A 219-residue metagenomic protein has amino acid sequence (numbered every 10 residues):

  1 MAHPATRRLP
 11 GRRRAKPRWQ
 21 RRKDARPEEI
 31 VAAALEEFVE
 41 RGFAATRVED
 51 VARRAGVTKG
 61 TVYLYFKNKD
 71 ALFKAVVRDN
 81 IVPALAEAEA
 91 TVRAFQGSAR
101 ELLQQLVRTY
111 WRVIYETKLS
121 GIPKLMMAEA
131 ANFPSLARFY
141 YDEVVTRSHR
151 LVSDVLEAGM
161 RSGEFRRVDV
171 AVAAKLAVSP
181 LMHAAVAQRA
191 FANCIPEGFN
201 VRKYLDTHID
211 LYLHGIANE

Functional and structural regions predicted by a protein language model:
M1-P17, E101, Q105, T109 (+5 more regions): C-terminal peripheral helix-coil segments that are non-catalytic and often amphipathic
M1-R41, A45-V57, L64-A71: Basic, helix-initiating cap at the start of DNA-binding domains
A25, E29-E36, E40, R54 (+5 more regions): Alpha-helical structural segments
E40-A44, F95, S162: Short coil/turn segments at alpha/beta junctions that flank glycine-rich nucleotide-binding fingerprints
D50, G97-L102, D169, N200: A conserved beta-strand->loop->alpha-helix hinge within the catalytic CA
I114-D142, V186-F191: Amphipathic alpha-helical segments used for helix-helix packing
R166, V170-A174: Membrane-interface starts of transmembrane alpha-helices
